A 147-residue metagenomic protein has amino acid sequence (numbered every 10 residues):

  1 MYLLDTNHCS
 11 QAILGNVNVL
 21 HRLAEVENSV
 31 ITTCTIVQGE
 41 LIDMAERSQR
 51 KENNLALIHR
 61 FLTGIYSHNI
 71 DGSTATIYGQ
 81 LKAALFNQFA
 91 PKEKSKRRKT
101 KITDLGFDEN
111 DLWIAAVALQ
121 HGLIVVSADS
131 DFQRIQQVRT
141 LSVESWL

Functional and structural regions predicted by a protein language model:
M1-C34, G39, D43-R60: Short, well-structured N-terminal submotif of metal-dependent ribonuclease cores
H8-C9, V37, T74, I114 (+1 more regions): Alpha-helix capping/helix-boundary segments
V30, G64-Y66, S142: Conserved beta-strand segments of alpha/beta enzyme cores
E40, I77, R134-I135: Phosphate- and divalent-cation-binding pockets in alpha/beta enzyme and binding domains that engage nucleotide-derived
S48-E52, L85, S142-S145: Short, hinge-like loop/turn segments at secondary-structure boundaries
Y66-I70, E144-L147: Short acidic-hydrophobic, aromatic-tinged amphipathic segments that line or gate anion-handling sites
H68-V126: Active-site neighborhoods of divalent-metal-dependent phosphate/nucleic-acid chemistry enzymes
A115, L119-L147: Acidic, PIN/NYN-like endoribonuclease modules and their adjacent C-terminal/linker elements
